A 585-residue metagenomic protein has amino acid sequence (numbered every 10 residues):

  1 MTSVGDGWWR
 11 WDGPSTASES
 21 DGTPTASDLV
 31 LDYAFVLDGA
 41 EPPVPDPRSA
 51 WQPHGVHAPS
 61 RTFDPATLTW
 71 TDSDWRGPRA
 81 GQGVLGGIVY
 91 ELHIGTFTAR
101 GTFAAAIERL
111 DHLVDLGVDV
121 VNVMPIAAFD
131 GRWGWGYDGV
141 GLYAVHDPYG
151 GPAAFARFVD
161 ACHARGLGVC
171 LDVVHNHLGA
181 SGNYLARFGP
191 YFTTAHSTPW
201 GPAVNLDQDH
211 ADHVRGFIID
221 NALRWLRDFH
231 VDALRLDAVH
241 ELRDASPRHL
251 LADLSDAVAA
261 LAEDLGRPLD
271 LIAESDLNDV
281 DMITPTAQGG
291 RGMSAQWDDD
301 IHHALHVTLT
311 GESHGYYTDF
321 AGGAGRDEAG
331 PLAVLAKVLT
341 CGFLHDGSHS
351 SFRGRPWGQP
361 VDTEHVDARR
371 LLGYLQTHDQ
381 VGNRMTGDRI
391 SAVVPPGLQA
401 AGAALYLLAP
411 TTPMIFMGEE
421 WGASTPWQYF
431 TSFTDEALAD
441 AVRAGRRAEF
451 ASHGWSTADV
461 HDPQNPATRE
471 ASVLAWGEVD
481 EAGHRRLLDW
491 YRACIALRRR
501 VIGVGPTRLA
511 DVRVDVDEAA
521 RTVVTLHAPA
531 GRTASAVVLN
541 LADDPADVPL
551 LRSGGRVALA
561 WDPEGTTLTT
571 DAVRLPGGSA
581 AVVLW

Functional and structural regions predicted by a protein language model:
M1, D544-P563: Beta-strand-rich binding/interaction modules
V4-E91, T98-G101, H112, A437-L438: The feature marks proteins involved in alpha-glucan
L37-G77, R165, N183-P199, Y316-D319 (+4 more regions): Core domains of carbohydrate- and sulfate-ester-processing enzymes
V56-H57, L251, S255-G454: Conserved alpha/beta catalytic core and glycan-binding cleft of carbohydrate-active enzymes
R76-V84, H93-D264, D270, M282: Substrate-binding/active-site clefts of carbohydrate-active enzymes
C341-G358, I415-F430, S452, S456-S535: Glycan-recognition and catalytic regions of carbohydrate-active enzymes
V538-A542: Asparagine-centered strand-capping/turn motif at beta-strand->loop junctions
T569-W585: C-terminal beta-strand-rich structural cap/linker in extracellular carbohydrate-active enzymes
